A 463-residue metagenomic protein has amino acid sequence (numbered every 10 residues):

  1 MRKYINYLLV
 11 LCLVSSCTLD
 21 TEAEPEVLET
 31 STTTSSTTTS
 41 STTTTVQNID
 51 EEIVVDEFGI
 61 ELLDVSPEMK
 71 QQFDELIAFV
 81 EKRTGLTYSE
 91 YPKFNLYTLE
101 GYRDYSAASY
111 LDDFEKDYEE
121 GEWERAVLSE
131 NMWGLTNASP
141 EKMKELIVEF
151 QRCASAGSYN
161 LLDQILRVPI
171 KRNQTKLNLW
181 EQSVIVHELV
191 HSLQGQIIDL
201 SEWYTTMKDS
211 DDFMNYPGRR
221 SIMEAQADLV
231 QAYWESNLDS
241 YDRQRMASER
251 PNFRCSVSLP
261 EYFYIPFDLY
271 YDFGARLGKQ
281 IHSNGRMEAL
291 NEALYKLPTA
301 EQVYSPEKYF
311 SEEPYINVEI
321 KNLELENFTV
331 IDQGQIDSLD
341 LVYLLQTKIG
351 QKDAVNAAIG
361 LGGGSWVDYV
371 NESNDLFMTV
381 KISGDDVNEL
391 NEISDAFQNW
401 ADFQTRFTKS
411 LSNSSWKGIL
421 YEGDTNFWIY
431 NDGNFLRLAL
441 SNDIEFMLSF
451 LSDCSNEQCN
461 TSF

Functional and structural regions predicted by a protein language model:
V14-S16: C-terminal motif of bacterial Sec signal peptides marking the signal peptidase cleavage site
T18-T21: Bacterial signal peptide processing site
V27-V46: Extracellular mucin-like PTS domains
L76, I197-S201, T205-E249: Post-HExxH zinc-binding segment in Zn-dependent metallohydrolases
R103-G121, K142-L166: Catalytic zinc-binding patch centered on the HExxH motif and its immediate surroundings that defines zinc-dependent
L166-V186, G218: Short pre-active-site segment immediately N-terminal to the catalytic Zn-binding motif
C255-N374, M378-K381: Pan-zinc metallopeptidase signature
K352-A357, E389-F435: Short Gly/Thr-rich strand-loop-strand
